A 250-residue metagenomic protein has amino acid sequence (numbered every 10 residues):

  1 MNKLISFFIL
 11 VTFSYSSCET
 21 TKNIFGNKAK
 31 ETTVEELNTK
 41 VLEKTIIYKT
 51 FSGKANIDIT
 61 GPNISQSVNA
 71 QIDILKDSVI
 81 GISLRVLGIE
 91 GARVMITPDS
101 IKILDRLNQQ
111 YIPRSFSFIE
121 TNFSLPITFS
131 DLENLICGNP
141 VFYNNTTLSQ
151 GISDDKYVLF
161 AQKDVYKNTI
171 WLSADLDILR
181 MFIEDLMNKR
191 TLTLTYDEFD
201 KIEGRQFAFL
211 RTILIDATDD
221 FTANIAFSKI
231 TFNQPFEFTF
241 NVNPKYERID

Functional and structural regions predicted by a protein language model:
M1-C18: Sec-dependent bacterial lipoprotein signal peptides
C18-Q66, R248-D250: N-terminal leader/targeting segments and the immediate start of mature chains
T20, S149-D250: Gly/Pro-enriched, hydrophobic low-complexity segments that function as extracytoplasmic propeptides/linkers
K49-I57, Q66-I74, S78-L84, A92-V94 (+3 more regions): One face of beta-strands
D58-T60, L87-I89, K201: Hydrophobic lipid-interacting interfaces of membrane-associated proteins
Q71-I72, G91-R93, T169-W171, E198: Short, surface-exposed charged micro-motifs
I80-S130: An acidic-aromatic
N122-G151: C-terminal low-complexity, charged extensions that often adopt amphipathic alpha-helices
